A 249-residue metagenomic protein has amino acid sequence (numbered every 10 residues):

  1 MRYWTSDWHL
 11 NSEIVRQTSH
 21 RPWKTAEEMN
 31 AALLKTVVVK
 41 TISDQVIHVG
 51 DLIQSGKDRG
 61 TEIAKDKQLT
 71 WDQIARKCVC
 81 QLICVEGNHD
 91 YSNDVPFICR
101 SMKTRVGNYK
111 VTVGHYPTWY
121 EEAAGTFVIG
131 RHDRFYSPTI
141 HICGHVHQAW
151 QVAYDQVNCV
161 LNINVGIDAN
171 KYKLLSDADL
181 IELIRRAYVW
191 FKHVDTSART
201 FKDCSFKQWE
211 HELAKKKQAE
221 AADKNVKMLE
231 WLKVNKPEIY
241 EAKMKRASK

Functional and structural regions predicted by a protein language model:
M1-Y3: Extreme N-terminal starter segment of soluble prokaryotic enzymes
T5, L10-V106, K224, M228 (+1 more regions): Core catalytic region of metal-dependent phosphoesterases/phosphodiesterases, especially metallo-beta-lactamase-like
L33, K40-T41, Y188, K217 (+2 more regions): Generic secondary-structure transition motif, activating predominantly at the C-termini of alpha-helices
V95-L213, K217, A221: Conserved beta-sheet core of the metallophosphoesterase superfamily
E220-A222, V226-K227, K249: Non-catalytic N-terminal targeting/anchoring module and adjacent flexible stem/linker that precedes the structured
W231-K249: Long, low-complexity, intrinsically disordered segments
